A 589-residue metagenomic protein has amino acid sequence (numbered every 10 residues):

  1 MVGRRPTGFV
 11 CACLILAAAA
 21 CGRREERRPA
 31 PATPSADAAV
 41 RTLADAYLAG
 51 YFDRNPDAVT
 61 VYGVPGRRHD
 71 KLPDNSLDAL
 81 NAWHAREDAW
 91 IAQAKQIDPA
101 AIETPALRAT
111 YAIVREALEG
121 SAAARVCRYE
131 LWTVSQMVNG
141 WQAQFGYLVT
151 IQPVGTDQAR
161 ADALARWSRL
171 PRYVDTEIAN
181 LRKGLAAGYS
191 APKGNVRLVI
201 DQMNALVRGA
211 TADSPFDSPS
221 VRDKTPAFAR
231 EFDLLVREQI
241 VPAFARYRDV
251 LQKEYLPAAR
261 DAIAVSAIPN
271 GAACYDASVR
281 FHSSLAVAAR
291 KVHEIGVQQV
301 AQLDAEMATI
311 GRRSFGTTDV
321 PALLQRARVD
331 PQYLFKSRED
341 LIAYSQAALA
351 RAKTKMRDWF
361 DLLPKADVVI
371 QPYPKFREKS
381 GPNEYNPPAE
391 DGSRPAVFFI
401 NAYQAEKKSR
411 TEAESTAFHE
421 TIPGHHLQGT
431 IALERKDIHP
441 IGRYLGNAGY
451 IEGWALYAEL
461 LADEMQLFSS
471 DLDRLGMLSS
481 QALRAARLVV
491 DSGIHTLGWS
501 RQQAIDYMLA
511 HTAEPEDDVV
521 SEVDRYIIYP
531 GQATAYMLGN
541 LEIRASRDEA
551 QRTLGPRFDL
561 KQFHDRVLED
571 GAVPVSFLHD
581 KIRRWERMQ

Functional and structural regions predicted by a protein language model:
M1-V10: Bacterial N-terminal signal peptides that target proteins for export
G3, A18-R23: Coiled-coil-like amphipathic alpha-helices with heptad-repeat character
V10-A18: Bacterial N-terminal signal peptides
C21-Q589: N-terminal maturation segment of proteins
